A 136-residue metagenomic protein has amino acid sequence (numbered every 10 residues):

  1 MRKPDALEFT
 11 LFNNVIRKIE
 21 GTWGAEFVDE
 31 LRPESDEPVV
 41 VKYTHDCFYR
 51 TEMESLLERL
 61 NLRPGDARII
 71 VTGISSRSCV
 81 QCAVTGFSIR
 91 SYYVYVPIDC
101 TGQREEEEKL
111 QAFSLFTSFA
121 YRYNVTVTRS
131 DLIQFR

Functional and structural regions predicted by a protein language model:
M1-R2: Von Willebrand factor
D5-R136: Active-site-adjacent betaalpha module
